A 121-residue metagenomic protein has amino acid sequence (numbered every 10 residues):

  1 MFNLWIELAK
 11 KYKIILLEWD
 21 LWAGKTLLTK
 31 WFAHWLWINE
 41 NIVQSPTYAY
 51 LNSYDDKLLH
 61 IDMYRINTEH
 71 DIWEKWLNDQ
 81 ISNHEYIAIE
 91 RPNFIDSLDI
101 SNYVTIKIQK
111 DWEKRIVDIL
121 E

Functional and structural regions predicted by a protein language model:
M1-A9: N-terminal pre-Walker A segment at the start of P-loop NTPase domains
I15-L17: Hydrophobic anchor at the beta1->P-loop junction of P-loop NTPases
L21: The conserved Walker
K25: Conserved lysine of the Walker
N39-Y54: Short beta-strand-centered segment that lines the nucleotide-binding/catalytic pocket of NTP-utilizing
S53-Y86: Mid-chain, well-packed structural core segment of small domains
H70, N78-E121: Short phosphate-coordinating micro-motif centered on Lys-Gly-acidic
